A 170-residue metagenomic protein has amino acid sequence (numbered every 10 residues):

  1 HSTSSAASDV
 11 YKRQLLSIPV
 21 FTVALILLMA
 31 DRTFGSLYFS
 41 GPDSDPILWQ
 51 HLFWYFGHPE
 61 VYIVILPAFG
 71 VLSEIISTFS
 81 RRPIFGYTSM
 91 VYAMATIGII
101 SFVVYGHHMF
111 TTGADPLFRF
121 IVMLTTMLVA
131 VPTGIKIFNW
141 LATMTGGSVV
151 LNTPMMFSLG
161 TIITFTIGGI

Functional and structural regions predicted by a protein language model:
H1-A7, Y11: Single conserved hydrophobic/aromatic residue that forms the stacking wall/gate of nucleotide- or nucleobase-binding
S5, A24-S40, S44, L48-W49 (+3 more regions): Juxtamembrane membrane-water interface segments of multi-pass membrane proteins, especially cytoplasmic-side
K12-L25, I162-T166: Hydrophobic alpha-helical membrane-insertion segments
P19, E60-P67, V129-P132: Residue-level signal for the membrane-embedded core of alpha-helical transmembrane segments, especially mid-helix
D45-E60, I121-T126: Short aromatic-rich membrane-water interface segments that cap or initiate transmembrane helices in multi-pass membrane
M90-G106, I121-A130, M155-I162: Internal transmembrane alpha-helices of multipass membrane proteins
A130, K136, I163-G168: C-terminal substrate/ligand-recognition segments
